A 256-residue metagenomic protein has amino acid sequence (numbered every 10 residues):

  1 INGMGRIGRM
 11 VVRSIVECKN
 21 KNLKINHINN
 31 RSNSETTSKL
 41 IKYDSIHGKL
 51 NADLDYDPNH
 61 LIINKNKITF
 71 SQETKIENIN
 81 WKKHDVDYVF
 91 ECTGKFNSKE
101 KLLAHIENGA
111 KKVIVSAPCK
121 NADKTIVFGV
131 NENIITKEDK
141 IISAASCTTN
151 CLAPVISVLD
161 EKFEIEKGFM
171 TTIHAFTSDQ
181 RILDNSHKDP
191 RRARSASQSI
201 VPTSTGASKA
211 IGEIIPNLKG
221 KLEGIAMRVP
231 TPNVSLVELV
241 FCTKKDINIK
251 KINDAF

Functional and structural regions predicted by a protein language model:
I1-A193: N-terminal Rossmann-like NAD(P) cofactor-binding subdomain of oxidoreductases, focused on the glycine-rich
K162, Q180-F256: C-terminal substrate-binding/catalytic lobe of Rossmann-fold NAD(P)-dependent dehydrogenases
